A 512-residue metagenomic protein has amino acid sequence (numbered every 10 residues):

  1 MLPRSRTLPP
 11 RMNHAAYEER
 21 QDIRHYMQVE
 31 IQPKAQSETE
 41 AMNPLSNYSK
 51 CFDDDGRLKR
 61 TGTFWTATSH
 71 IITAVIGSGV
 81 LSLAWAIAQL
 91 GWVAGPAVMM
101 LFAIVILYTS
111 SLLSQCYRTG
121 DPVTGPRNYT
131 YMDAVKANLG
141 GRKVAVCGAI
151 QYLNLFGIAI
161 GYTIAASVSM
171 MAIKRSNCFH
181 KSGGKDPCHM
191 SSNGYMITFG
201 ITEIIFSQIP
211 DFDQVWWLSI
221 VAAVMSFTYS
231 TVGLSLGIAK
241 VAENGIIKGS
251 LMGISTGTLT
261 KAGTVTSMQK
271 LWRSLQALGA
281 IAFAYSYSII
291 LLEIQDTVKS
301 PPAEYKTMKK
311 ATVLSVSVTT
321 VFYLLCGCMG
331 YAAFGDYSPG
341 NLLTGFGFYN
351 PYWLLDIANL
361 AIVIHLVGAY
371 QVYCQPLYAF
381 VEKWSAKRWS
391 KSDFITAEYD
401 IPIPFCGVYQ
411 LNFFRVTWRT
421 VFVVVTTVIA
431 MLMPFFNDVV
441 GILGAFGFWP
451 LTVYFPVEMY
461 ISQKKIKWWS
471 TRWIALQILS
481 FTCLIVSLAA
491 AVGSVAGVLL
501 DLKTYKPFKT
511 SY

Functional and structural regions predicted by a protein language model:
M1-L58, T66, H70, T124-D133 (+5 more regions): Intrinsically disordered, low-complexity terminal tails enriched in acidic/polar residues
K59-R60, W65, Q115-Q151, I160-Y195 (+4 more regions): Membrane-interfacial loop- and helix-cap regions that link adjacent transmembrane helices in polytopic membrane proteins
F64-I72, I76, V80-L83, A97 (+2 more regions): Residue-level signal for short hydrophobic patches within transmembrane helices of multi-pass membrane transporters
S78, A103-Q115, F199-Q208, V453-P456: Central hydrophobic cores of alpha-helical transmembrane segments in multi-pass inner-membrane proteins across all
L83-W92, F212-D213, N437-D438: Short, hydrophobic transmembrane alpha-helix segments
A86, I205-Q208, I429-P434: Hydrophobic alpha-helical transmembrane segments
A86-T119, T124-G125: Extracellular loop-to-transmembrane helix junctions
